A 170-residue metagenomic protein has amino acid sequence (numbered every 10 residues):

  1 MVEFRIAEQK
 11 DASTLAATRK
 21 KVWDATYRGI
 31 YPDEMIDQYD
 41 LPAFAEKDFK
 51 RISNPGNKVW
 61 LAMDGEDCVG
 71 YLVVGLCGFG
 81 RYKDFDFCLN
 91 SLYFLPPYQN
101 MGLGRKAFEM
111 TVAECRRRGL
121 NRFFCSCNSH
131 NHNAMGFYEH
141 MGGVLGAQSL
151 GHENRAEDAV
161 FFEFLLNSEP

Functional and structural regions predicted by a protein language model:
M1-F4: Extreme N-terminal starter segment of soluble prokaryotic enzymes
I6-K10, A17-I30, E34-P97, F108-M110 (+3 more regions): Acetyl-CoA-dependent GNAT
K10-D11, G102: Short helix-adjacent coil turns
K47-D48, R105, G143, F162: Generic low-polarity alpha-helical segments
E66, G70, G102-G104, G142: Conserved phosphate-binding and hydrolysis motifs of nucleotide-dependent enzymes
F85-F87, N121-F124, N128-M135, E139-P170: C-terminal "cap" of GNAT-fold acetyltransferases
S91-E109, R116-R118, N128-G136, H140: Conserved glycine-rich acetyl-CoA-binding loop
